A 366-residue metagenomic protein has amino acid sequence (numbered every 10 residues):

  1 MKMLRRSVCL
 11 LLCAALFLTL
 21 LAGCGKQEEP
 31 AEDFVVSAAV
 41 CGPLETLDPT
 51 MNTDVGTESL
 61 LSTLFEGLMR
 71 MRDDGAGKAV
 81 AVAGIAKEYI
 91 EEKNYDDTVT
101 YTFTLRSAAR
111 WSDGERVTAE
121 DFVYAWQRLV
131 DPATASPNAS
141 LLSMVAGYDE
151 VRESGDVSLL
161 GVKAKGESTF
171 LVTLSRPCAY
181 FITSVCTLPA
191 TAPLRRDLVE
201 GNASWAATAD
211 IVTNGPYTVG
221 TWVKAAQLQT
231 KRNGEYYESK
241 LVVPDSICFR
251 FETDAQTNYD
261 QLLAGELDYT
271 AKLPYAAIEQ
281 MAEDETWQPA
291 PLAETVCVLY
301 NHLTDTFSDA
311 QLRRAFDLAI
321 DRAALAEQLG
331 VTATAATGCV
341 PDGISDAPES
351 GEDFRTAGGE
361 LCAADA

Functional and structural regions predicted by a protein language model:
E32-G42, T100-F103, F122-A125, F170-L171 (+3 more regions): Short, well-ordered beta-strand elements
A39-N94, V212: N-terminal lobe/hinge region of extracytoplasmic solute-binding protein
T53, K87-L141, L171, T306-S308: Aromatic- and charge-enriched surface segment that lines or borders ligand/interaction sites
D73-A76, V157, S168, L174-S246 (+1 more regions): Gly/Pro-rich hinge or "lid" segments in bacterial periplasmic/extracellular proteins
T104, D121-V123, T134-R196: Surface-exposed binding/hinge segments that line and control ligand-binding clefts or catalytic entry sites
T118-A125, E167-L171, P216, D245-S246 (+2 more regions): Alpha-helical secondary-structure segments
N202, G234-E279: Ligand-site clamp/hinge motif
A333-A366: Structural transition elements
